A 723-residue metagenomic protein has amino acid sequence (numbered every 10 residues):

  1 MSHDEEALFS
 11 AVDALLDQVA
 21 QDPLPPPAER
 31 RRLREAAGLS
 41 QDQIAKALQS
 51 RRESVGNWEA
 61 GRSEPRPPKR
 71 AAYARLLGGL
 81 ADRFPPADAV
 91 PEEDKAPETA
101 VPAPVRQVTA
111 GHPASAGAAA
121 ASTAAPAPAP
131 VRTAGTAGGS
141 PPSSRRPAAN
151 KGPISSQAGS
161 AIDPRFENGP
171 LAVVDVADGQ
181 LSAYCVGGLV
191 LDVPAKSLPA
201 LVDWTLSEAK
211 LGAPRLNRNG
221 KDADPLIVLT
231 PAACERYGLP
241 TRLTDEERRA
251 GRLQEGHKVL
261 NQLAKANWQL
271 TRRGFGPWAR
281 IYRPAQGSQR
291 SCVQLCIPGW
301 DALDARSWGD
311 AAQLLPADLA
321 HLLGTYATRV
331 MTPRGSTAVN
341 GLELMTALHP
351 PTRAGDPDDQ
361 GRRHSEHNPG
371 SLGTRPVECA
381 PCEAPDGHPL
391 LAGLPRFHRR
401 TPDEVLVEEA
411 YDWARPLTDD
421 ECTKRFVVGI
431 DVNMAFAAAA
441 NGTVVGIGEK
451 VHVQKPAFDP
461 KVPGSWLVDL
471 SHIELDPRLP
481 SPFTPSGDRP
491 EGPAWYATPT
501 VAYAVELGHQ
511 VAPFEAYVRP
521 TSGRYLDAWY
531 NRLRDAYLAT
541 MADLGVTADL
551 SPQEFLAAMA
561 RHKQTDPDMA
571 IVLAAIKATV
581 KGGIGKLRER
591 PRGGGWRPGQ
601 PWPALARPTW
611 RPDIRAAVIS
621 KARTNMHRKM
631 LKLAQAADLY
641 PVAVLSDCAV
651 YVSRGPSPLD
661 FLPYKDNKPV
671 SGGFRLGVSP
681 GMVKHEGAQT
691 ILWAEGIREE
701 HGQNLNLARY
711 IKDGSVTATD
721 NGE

Functional and structural regions predicted by a protein language model:
S2-D4, R66-P86: DNA major-groove recognition helix of helix-turn-helix/homeodomain DNA-binding modules
D4-P25: A detector for short, charged/polar N-terminal pre-domain segments
P27-Q43: Short basic helix-loop element that most often maps to the first helix and adjoining turn of HTH DNA-binding modules
E35, K46, A264: Short polybasic/polar patches that bind polyanions
E35, Q49, A60-R62, G78: Residue-level detection of the helix-turn-helix DNA-binding "recognition helix"
G38-N57: Short alpha-helical DNA-recognition segment
P86-T123: Short, charged recognition helix plus adjacent turn of helix-turn-helix-like nucleic-acid-binding domains
A121, A125-E723: Conserved acidic
